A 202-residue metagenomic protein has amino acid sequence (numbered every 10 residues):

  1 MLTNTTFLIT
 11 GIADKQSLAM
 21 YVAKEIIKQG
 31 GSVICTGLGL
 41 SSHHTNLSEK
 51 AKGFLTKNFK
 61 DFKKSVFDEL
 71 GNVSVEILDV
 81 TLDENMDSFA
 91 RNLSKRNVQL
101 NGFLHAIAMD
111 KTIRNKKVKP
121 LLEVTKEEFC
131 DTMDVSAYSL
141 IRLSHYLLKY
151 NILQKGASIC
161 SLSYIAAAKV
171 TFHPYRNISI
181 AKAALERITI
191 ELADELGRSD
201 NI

Functional and structural regions predicted by a protein language model:
M1-T3, T171-F172: A short alpha-helix capping/helix-coil boundary motif
L2, K63-V66, L143, I188 (+1 more regions): Generic low-polarity alpha-helical segments
L2-E127: Short-chain dehydrogenase/reductase
G11-L18, L38, A108-S199: Catalytic loop of short-chain dehydrogenase/reductase
G30, N72, G156, S199-I202: A generic structural signal for alpha->beta connector loops
